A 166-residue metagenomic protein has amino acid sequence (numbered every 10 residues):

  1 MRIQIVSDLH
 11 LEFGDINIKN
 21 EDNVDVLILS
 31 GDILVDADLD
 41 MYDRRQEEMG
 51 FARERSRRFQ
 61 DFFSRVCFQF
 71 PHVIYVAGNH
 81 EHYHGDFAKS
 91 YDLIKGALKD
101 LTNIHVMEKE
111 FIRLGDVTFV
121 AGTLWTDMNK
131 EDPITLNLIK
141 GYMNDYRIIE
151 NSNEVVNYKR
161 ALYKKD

Functional and structural regions predicted by a protein language model:
M1-Q4, F111-A121: Beta-strand-turn-beta hairpins that frame and shape the catalytic cleft of phosphate-ester-processing enzymes
M1-Y75, H82-K89: N-terminal active-site segment of His-dependent metallophosphoesterases
N20, I104-L114: Short acidic low-complexity segments
D36-A37, Y83-G85, L114-F119, D127-K130: Short catalytic/ligand-binding loop motif for oxyanion handling, primarily in non-cytosolic enzymes, centered on
H72-I74, H105, T118: Proline-centered loop/turn at the N-terminus of a beta-strand
A88-M107: Glycine/small-residue-rich loop that forms an oxyanion/phosphate-binding "nest" at active or ligand-binding sites
T118-D166: Active-site-proximal loop/helix segment associated with metal-binding centers of metalloenzymes
